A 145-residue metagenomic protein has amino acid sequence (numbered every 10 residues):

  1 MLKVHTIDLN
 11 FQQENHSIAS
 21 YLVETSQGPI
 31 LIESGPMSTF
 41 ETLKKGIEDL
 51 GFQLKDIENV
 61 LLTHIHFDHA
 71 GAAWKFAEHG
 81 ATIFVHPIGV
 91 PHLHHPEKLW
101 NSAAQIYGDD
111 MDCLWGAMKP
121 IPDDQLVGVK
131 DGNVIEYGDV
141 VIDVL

Functional and structural regions predicted by a protein language model:
M1-L50: Conserved beta-strand hairpin/beta-sheet module of binuclear metal-dependent hydrolase folds, prominently
I30-E33, D56-N59, V144: Short catalytic-loop micro-motif centered on adjacent basic/acidic residues
T39, I65-A70, P91-H92: Active-site environment of divalent metal-dependent phosphoester hydrolases
D56-D68: Metallo-beta-lactamase
A70-H79, H95-L99: Metal-dependent catalytic neighborhoods of phosphoester/phosphodiester hydrolases
T82-P87: Short internal beta-strands
L93-L145: Metallo-beta-lactamase
